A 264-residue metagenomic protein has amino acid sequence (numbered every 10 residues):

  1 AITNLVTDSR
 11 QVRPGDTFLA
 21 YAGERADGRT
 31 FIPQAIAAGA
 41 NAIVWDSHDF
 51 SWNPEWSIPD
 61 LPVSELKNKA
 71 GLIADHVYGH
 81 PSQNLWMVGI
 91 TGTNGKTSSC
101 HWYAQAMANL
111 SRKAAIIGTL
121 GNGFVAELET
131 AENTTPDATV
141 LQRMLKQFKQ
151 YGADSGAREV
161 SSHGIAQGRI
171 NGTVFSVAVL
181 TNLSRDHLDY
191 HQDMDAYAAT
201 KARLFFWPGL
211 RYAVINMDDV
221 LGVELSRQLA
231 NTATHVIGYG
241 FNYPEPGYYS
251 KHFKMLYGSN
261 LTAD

Functional and structural regions predicted by a protein language model:
A1-L72, K254: N-terminal leader/targeting and accessory segments in enzymes
V6-S9, A22, V77, N94 (+2 more regions): Short, well-ordered turn and helix-capping elements at secondary-structure junctions
I43-S47, S64, A230-D264: Beta-strand->loop->alpha-helix junctions that form or flank phosphate-binding loops in nucleotide-handling enzymes
I43-W52, G118-G121, M217-V220, F241-P244: Short, polar loop motifs at secondary-structure junctions
D49, P54-D60, E127-E129, G168-N171 (+1 more regions): Short secondary-structure transition/capping segments
W56, W86, F241: Glycine/charged-rich beta-loop-alpha catalytic/anionic-binding loops adjacent to active sites
P59-L61, A115, I237: Structural signal for short hydrophobic segments within the conserved structured cores of catalytic domains across
K69-M217, L221-H235, H252: Phosphate-binding loop of NTP-binding sites
